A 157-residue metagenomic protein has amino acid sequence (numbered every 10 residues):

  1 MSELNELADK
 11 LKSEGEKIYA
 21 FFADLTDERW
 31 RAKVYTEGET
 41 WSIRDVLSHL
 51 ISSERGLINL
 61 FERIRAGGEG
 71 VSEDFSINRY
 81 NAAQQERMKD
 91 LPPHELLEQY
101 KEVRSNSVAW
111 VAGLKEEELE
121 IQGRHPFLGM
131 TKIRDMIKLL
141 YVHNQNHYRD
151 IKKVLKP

Functional and structural regions predicted by a protein language model:
M1-A20: Extreme N-terminal tail/first-helix region
L4-E6, P92-H94, I137: Active-site rim elements
A8, Y19-F22, L47, I58 (+4 more regions): Non-transmembrane alpha-helical segments in soluble domains of secreted/periplasmic/extracellular proteins
L11-E14, S53, Y100-V103, L140-H143: Hydrophobic/aromatic residues within well-ordered alpha-helical segments
K17-F21, L25-W30: N-terminal first-folded block
A32-R79, V108, L119-P157: Short, contiguous alpha-helical
N81-E120, L140: Acidic/histidine-rich alpha-helical segments that form the ligand environment of transition-metal centers
